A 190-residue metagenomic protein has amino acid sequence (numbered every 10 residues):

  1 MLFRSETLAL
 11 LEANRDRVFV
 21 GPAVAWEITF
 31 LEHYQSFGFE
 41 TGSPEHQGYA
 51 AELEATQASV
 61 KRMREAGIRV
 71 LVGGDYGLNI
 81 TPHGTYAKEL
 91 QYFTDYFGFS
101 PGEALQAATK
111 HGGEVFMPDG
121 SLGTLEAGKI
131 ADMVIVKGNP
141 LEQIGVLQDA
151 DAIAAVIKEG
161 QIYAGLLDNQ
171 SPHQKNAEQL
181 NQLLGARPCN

Functional and structural regions predicted by a protein language model:
M1-L2: Short, small-residue-biased leader/transition segments that mark boundaries at the very start of proteins
S5-E6, T29, E142-Q143: Short glycine-rich, flexible loops that bind phosphorylated cofactors or substrates
L10-R17: Acidic (Asp/Glu)-rich catalytic clusters
R17-G21, R69-L71: Structural preference for beta-strand elements that scaffold enzyme active sites
V24-E27, Y76-L78: Short glycine-enriched loops at secondary-structure junctions
I28-Y34: Short acidic/His/Gly/Ser-rich catalytic and metal-binding motifs that mark active-site loops of diverse hydrolases
H33, F39-Q47, E52-N139: His/Asp/Glu-enriched, well-ordered alpha-helical/loop segment that forms or immediately abuts the divalent-metal
G98, L105-N190: Active-site microenvironment of metallo-dependent hydrolases
